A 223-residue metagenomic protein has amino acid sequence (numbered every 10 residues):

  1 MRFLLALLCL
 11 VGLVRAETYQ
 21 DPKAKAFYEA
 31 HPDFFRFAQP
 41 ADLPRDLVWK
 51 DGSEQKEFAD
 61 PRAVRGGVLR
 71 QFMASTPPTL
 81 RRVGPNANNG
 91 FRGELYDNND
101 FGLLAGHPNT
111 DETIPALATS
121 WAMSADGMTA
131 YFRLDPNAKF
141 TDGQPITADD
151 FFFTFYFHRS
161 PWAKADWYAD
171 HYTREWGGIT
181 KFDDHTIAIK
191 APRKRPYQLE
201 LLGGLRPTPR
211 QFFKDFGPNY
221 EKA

Functional and structural regions predicted by a protein language model:
M1-L7: Sec-dependent signal peptide recognition, specifically the positively charged N-region followed immediately by
L7-A16: Hydrophobic h-region of N-terminal signal peptides that target proteins for export in Gram-negative bacteria
E17-A38: Intrinsically disordered, low-structural-confidence terminal and linker regions
R36-E57, G67-A125, Y156: N-terminal lobe/hinge region of extracytoplasmic solute-binding protein
E57-D60, L134-D142, E175-G177: Second-shell loop/turn segments in exported
R81-P85, Q144, L199-G203: Short, solvent-exposed loop/turn and secondary-structure capping segments
S120-K164, F182, A188-K190: Aromatic- and charge-enriched surface segment that lines or borders ligand/interaction sites
A169-A223: Surface-exposed binding/hinge segments that line and control ligand-binding clefts or catalytic entry sites
